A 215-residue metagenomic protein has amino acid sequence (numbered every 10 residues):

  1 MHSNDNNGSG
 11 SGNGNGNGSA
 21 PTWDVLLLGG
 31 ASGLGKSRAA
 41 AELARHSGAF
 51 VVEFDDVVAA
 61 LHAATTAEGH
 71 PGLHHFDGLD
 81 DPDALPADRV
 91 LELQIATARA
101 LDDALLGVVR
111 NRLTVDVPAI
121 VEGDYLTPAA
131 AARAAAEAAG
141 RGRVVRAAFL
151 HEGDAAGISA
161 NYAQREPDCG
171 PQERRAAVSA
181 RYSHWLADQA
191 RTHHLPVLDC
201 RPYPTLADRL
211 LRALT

Functional and structural regions predicted by a protein language model:
M1-G8, G14-V25: Extreme N-terminal, non-catalytic leader segments that precede Walker-type/kinase nucleotide-binding cores
H2, N17, H184-T215: NTP-dependent small-molecule kinase module
L28: Hydrophobic anchor at the beta1->P-loop junction of P-loop NTPases
S32: The conserved Walker
S37: Walker A/P-loop
A41, R45-L93: Conserved substrate/cofactor phosphate-moiety recognition/catalytic segment in nucleotide-dependent phosphotransferases
P86-R141: Glycine-rich phosphate-binding loop used to anchor ATP phosphates in small-molecule kinases, encompassing both
A138-Q189: A glycine- and Lys/Arg-enriched "phosphate-lid" helix/loop adjacent to the NTP-binding pocket of small-molecule kinases
